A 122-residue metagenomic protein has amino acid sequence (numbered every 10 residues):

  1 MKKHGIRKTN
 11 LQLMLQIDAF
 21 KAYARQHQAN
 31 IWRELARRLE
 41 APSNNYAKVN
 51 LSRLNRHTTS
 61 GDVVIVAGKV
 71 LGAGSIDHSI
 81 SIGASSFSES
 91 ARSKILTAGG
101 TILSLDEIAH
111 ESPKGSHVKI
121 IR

Functional and structural regions predicted by a protein language model:
M1-R122: Extended polybasic, low-complexity segments that bind anionic RNA or targeting/receptor surfaces
